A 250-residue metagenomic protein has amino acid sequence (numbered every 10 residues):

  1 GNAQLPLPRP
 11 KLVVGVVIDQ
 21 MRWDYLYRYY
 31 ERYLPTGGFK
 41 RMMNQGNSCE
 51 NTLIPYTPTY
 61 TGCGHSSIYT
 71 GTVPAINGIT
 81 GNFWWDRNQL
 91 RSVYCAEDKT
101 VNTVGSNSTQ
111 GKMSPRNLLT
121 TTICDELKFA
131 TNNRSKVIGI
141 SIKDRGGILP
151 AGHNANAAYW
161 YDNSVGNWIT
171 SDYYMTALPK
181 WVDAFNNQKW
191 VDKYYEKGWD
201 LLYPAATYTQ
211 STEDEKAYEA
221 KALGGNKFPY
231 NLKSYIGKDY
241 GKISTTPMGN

Functional and structural regions predicted by a protein language model:
G1-P8: Bacterial Sec-dependent N-terminal signal peptides
P8, L12, Q20, Y29-L34 (+3 more regions): Soluble non-cytosolic domains of exported or imported proteins
P10-R22, M42, I68, L127 (+1 more regions): Beta-strand elements within well-structured catalytic alpha/beta cores of enzymes that handle phosphate/sulfate esters
V17, R22, P35-F39, G64-H65 (+2 more regions): Stable alpha-helical elements in mature extracytoplasmic
R22-D24, S108-T109: A short, structure-level motif marking secondary-structure boundaries and short turns
W23-Y27, T61, G147-A151: Extracytoplasmic/secreted cell-surface and envelope-processing proteins
Y27-I76, K136-I140: Short, structured active-site-proximal loop/turn typified by the sulfatase FGly-forming signature C/S-X-P-X-R
V73, G81-N250: His/Asp/Glu-rich, glycine-adjacent segments that coordinate divalent cations and/or stabilize oxyanion chemistry on
